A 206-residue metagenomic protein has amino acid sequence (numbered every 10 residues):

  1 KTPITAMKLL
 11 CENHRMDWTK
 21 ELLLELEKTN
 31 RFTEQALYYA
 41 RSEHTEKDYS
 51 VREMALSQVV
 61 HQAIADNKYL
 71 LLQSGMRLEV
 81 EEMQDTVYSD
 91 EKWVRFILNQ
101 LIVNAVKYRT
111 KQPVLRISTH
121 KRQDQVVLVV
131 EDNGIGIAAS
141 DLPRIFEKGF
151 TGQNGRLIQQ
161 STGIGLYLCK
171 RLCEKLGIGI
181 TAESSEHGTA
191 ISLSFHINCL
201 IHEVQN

Functional and structural regions predicted by a protein language model:
H44-Y49, E82, T86-S89: Conserved micro-motifs of the catalytic ATP-binding
L70-E79: Short conserved segments within the C-terminal catalytic ATPase subdomain
A105-V106: Short helix-loop "hinge" at the ATP-lid/N-box region of the Bergerat-fold HATPase_c
Q112-D124: Short beta-strand/loop element within the Bergerat-fold HATPase_c
D132: Acidic ATP/Mg2+-coordinating residue in the GHKL
I137-F150: Short conserved segment of the HATPase_c
